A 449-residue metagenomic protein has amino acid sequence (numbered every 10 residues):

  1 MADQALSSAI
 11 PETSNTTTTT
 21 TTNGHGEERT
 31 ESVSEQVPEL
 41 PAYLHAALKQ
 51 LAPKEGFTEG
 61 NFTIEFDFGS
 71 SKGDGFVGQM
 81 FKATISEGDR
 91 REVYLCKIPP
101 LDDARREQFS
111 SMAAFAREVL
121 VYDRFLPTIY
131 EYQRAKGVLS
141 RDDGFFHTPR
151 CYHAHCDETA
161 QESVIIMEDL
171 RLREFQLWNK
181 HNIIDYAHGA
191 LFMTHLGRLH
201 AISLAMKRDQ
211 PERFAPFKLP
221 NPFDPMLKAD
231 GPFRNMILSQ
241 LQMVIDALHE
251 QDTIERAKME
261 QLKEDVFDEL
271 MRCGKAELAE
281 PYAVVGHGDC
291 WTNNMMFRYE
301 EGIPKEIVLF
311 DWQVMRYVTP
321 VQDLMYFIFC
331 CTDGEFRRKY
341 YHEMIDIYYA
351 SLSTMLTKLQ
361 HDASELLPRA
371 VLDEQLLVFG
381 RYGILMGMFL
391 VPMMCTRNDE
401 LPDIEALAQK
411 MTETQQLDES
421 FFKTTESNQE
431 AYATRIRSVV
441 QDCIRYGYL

Functional and structural regions predicted by a protein language model:
Q4-H25: Low-complexity, intrinsically disordered regulatory regions enriched for serine/threonine and glutamine/asparagine
I10, N23-H25, R171-H287, M296-G302 (+1 more regions): ATP-dependent phospho-/nucleotidyl transfer catalytic cores
P11-E12, G24-G69: Juxta-kinase regulatory segment immediately upstream of eukaryotic protein kinase catalytic domains
D67-Q242, R316, P320-V321, F336 (+1 more regions): Conserved ATP-binding subdomain of kinase catalytic cores across diverse folds
K72-E87, L95, K263-P320: Active-site acidic catalytic loop and adjacent metal/ATP-binding pocket of ATP-dependent phosphoryl transfer enzymes
R117, A187, L191-T194, S239 (+7 more regions): Generic recognition of stable, solvent-exposed alpha-helical segments in well-folded globular domains
L120, R124, V314-L359, G383-A406 (+1 more regions): Active-site activation/catalytic loop segments of kinase-like enzymes and analogous catalytic loops in related
L262-V266, E306, I345, L359-L366: Plant-skewed but cross-kingdom recognition/interaction modules and surfaces
